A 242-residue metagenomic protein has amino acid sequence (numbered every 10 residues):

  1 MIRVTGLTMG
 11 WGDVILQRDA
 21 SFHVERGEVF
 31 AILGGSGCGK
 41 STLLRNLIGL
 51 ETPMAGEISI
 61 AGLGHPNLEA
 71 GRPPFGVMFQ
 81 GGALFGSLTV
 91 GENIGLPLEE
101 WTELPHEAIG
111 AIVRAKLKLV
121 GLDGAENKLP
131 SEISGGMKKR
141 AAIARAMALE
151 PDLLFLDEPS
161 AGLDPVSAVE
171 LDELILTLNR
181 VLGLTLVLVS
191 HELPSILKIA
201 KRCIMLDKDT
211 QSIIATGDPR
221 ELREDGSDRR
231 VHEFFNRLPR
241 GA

Functional and structural regions predicted by a protein language model:
L33-G35: The feature captures the beta-strand-to-loop junction immediately N-terminal to the Walker
I48: Helix-to-loop junction immediately C-terminal to a conserved catalytic motif
L63-G76, E100, H106-E107, L222-G226: ABC ATPase NBD coupling module
H106-A125: Conserved ABC ATPase "signature" region
L129-I133, M137: Conserved ABC ATPase signature
A148-D152: A short, proline-enriched helix->beta-strand linker immediately N-terminal to the Walker B motif in ABC-type P-loop
L154-D157: Catalytic Walker B motif of ABC-type/P-loop ATPase nucleotide-binding domains
